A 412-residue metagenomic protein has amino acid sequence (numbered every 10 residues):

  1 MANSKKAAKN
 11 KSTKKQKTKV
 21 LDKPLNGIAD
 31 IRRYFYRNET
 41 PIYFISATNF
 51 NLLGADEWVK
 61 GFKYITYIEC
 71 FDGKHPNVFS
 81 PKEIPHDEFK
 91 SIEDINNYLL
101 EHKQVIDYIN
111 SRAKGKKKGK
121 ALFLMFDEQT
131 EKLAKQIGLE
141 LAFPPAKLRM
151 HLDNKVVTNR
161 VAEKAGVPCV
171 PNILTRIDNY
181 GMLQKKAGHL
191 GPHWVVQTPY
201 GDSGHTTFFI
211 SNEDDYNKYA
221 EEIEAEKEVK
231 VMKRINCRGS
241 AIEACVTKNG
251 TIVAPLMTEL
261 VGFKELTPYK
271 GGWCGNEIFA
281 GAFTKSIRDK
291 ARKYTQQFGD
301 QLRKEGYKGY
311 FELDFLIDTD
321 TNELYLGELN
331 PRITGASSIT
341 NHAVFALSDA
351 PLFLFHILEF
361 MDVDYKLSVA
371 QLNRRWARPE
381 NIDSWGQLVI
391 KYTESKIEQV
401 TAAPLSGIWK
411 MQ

Functional and structural regions predicted by a protein language model:
M1-K147, D178-M182: ATP-binding N-terminal substructure of ATP-dependent carboxylate-amine bond-forming enzymes
L25, I287-T295, N330, V400-P404 (+1 more regions): Intrinsically disordered, low-complexity Ser/Thr/Pro/Gly-rich regulatory segments
K135-T206: A conserved helix-loop-beta module that forms one wall/lid of the active-site cleft in ATP-utilizing catalytic domains
P168-V170, H193-V195, F209-G239, Q297-K304: Conserved ATP-binding module of the ATP-grasp superfamily
P171-N172, H193-K218, G239-A241, K264-F283: Glycine-rich phosphate-binding loop of ATP-grasp-fold ATP-dependent ligases
I235-C237, A244-Q301, N330-I357: ATP-dependent carboxylate/phosphate-activation module, predominantly the ATP-grasp catalytic core and closely related
D300-S338, R378, D383-I397: Conserved metal-phosphate-binding beta-hairpin within the catalytic cores of diverse ATP-dependent phosphoryl-transfer
I357-Q412: Peripheral (often C-terminal) accessory segments that flank ATP-dependent C-N-forming ligase machineries
